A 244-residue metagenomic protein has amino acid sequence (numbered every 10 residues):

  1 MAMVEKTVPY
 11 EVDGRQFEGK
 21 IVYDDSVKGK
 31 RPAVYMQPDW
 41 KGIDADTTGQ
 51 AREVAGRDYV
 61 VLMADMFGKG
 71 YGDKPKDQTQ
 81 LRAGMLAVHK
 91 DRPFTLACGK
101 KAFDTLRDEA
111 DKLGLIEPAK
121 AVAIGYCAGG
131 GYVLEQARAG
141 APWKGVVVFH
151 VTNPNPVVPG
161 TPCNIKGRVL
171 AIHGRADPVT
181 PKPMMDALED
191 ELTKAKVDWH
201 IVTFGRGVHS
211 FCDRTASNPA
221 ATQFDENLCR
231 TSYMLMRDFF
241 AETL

Functional and structural regions predicted by a protein language model:
M1-L244: N-terminal cap/leader regions of alpha/beta-hydrolase-fold enzymes, predominantly small-molecule hydrolases
